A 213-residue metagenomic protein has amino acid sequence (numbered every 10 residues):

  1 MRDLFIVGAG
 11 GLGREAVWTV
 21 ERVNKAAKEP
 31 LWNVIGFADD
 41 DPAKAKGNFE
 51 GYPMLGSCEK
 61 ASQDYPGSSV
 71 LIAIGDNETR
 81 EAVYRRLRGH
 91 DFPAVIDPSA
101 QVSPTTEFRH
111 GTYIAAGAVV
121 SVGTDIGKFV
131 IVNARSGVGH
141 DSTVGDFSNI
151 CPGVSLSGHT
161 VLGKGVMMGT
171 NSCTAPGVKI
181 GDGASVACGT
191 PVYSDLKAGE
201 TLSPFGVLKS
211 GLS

Functional and structural regions predicted by a protein language model:
R2-E21: Glycine-rich adenosine-cofactor-binding loop
R2-L4, N33-I35, P66-L71: Short active-site oxyanion
V17-T19, F49-E50, A82-R86, I126 (+1 more regions): Short amphipathic alpha-helical segments
V23-K46: NAD(P)-binding Rossmann-fold cofactor-contacting core
P42-V102: Phosphate-bearing ligand-interacting subdomains that bind or position ATP/ADP/UDP/GDP/NAD(P) or nucleotide-linked
N77-R86, H90-K128, V132-S142, V154-L156 (+4 more regions): Left-handed beta-helix
A134, T143-D146, C151-S213: Glycine-rich hexapeptide-repeat left-handed beta-helix
